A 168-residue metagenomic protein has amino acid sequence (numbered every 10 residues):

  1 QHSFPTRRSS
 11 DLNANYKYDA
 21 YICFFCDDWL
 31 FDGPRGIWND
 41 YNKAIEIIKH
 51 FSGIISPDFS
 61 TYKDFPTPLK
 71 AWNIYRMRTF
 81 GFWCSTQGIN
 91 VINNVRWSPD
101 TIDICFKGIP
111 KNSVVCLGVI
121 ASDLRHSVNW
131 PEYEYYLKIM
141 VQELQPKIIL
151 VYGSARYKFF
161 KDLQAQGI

Functional and structural regions predicted by a protein language model:
H2-S9: Short, small-residue-biased leader/transition segments that mark boundaries at the very start of proteins
N15, I22, R35-I168: Eukaryote-skewed repeat-based solenoidal scaffolds used as protein-protein interaction platforms, primarily
F25-F31: Hydrophobic, aromatic-lined core segments that form the binding pocket/scaffold for planar heteroaromatic ligands
